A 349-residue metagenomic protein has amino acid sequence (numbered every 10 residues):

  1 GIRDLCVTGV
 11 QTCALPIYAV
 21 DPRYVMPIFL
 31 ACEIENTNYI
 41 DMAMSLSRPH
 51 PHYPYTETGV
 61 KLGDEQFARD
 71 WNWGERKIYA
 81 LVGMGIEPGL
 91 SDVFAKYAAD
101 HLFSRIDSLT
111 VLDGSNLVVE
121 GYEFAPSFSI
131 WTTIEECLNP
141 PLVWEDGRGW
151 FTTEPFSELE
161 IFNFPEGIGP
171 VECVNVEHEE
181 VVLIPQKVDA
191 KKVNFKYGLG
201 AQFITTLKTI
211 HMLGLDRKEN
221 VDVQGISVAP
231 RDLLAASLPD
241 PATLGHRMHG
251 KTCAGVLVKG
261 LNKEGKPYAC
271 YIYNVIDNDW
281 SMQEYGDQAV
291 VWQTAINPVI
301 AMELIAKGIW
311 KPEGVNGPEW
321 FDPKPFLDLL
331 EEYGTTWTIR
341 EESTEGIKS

Functional and structural regions predicted by a protein language model:
G1-C13: Single conserved hydrophobic/aromatic residue that forms the stacking wall/gate of nucleotide- or nucleobase-binding
A14-F29, A43-S45: N-terminal glycine-rich "phosphate-gripper" loop used for MgATP/nucleotide binding and carboxylate activation
I34-E35, R76: Helix C-cap/helix->beta junction micro-motif
M42-I78: Rossmann-fold NAD(P)-binding glycine/threonine-rich loop
S45-Y53, E87-G89, L112, N116-V119: Short gly/pro/ser/thr-enriched loop/turn and capping motifs at secondary-structure boundaries
L90-L102: Active-site-proximal alpha-helical scaffold in enzymes
D100-S349: C-terminal catalytic/substrate-binding lobe primarily of soluble NAD(P)-dependent oxidoreductases
